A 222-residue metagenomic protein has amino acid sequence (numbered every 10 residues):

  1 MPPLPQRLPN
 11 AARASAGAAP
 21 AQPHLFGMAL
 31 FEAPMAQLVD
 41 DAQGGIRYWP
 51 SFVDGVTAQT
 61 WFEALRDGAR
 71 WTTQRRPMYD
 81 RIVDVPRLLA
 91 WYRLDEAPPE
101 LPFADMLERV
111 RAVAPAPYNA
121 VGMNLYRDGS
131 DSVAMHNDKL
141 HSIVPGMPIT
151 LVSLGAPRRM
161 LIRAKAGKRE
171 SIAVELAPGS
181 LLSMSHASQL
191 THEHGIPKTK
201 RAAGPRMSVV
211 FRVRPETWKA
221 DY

Functional and structural regions predicted by a protein language model:
P2-Y222: Non-heme Fe(II) oxygenase metal-center motifs and adjacent flexible, charged/small-residue loops
